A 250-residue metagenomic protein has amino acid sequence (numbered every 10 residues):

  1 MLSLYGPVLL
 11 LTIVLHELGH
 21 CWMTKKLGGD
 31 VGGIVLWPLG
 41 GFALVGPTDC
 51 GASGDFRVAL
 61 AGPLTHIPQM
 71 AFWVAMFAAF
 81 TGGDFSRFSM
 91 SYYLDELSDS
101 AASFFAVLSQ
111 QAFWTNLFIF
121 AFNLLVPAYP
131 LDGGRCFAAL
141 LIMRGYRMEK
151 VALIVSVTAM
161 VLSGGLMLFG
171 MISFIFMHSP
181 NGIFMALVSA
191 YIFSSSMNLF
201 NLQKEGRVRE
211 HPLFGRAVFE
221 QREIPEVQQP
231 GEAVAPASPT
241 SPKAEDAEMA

Functional and structural regions predicted by a protein language model:
M1-A250: Hydrophobic transmembrane alpha-helices and their immediate loop junctions in multi-pass integral membrane proteins
